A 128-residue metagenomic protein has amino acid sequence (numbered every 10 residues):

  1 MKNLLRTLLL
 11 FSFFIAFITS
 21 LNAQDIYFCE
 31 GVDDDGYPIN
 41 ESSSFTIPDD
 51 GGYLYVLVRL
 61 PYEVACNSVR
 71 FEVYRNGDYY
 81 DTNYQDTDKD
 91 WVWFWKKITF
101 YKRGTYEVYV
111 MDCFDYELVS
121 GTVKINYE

Functional and structural regions predicted by a protein language model:
L21-G52: Short, compositionally biased P/S/T/A/G/V-rich stretches that sit at domain boundaries
G51, C66, R103-T105: Extracellular Ig-like/FN3 beta-sandwich strand-entry sites
Y53, D88-W95: Aromatic sugar-binding surface patches on proteins that engage polysaccharides or sugar-phosphate polymers
Y55-P61: Short edge beta-strand/loop segments characteristic of extracellular beta-sandwich folds
F71-R75, V110: Conserved aromatic beta-strand anchor motif in extracellular beta-sandwich/beta-rich domains
K97-R103: Surface-exposed, short loops/turns at beta-strand junctions within beta-sandwich domains
R103-F114: Short, aromatic- and glycine-rich surface loops/edge beta-strands on solvent-exposed regions
L118-I125: Edge beta-strands of extracellular beta-sandwich domains
